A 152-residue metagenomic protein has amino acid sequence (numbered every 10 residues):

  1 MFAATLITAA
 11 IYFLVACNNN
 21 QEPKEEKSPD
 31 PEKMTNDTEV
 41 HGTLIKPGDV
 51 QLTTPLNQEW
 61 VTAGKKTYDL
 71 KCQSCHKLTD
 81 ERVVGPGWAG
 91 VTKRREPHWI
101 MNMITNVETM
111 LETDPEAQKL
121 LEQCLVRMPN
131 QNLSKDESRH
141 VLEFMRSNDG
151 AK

Functional and structural regions predicted by a protein language model:
M1-T5: Bacterial N-terminal signal peptides that target proteins for export
F13-A16: C-terminal motif of bacterial Sec signal peptides marking the signal peptidase cleavage site
N19, V83-V91, E108-E137: Axial heme c-ligation environment in periplasmic c-type cytochrome domains
E25-T67: Electrostatic cytochrome c docking/interface patches
W60, Y68-K71, T79, R127 (+1 more regions): Short pre-active-site segment immediately N-terminal to redox-active cysteine/selenocysteine motifs in thiol-based
V61, K65, H76-N106: Gly/Gly-Pro-rich "capping" loops immediately C-terminal to redox-active cysteine motifs in periplasmic/lumenal
K71, H76-T79, T92, I104-E108 (+2 more regions): Sec/Tat-exported extracytoplasmic proteins
H98-M103, V126-K152: C-terminal capping alpha-helices of c-type cytochrome domains
